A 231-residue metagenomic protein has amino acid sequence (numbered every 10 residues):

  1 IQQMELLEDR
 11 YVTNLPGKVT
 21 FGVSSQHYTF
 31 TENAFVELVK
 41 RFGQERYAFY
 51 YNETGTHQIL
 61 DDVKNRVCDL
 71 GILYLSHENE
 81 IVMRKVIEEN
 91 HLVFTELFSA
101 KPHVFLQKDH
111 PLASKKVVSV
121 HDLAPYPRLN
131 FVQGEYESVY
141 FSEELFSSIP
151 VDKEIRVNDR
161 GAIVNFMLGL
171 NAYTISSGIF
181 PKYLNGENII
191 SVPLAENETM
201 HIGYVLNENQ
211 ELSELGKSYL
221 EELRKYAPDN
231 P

Functional and structural regions predicted by a protein language model:
I1-S24, V39-Q44, E89-V93, S114: Short helix-loop hinge/linker segments at domain boundaries
P16-V82: Central regulatory/effector-binding core of bacterial HTH transcription factors
T31-A34, E80, S119-V120, A124-S148: Secondary-structure junction motif
A34, E211-L223: Short amphipathic alpha-helical coupling segments at ligand-binding clamshell hinges and other catalytic/signaling
K64-V67, Q133-I190: Hydrophobic hinge/microswitch elements
V86-R128: Flexible hinge/capping segments at coil-to-helix
E89-T95, A100, G161-E211: Beta-alpha-beta core module
D109-V118, E196-E198, N209-G216: Short helix-loop capping/hinge motifs at secondary-structure junctions, enriched in acidic/polar residues
